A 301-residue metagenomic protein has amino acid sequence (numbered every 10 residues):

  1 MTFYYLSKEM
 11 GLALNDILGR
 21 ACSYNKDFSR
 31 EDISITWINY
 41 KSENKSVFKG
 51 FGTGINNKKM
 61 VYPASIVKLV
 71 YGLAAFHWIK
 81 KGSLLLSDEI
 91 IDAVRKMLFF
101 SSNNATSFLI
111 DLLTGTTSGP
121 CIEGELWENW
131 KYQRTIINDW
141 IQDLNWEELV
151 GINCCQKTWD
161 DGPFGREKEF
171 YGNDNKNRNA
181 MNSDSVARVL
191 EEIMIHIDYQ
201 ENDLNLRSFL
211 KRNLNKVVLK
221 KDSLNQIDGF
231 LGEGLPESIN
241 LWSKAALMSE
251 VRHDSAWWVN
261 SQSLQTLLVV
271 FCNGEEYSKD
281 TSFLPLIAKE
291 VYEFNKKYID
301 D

Functional and structural regions predicted by a protein language model:
T2-D32, E89-D184, E192: Active-site-adjacent helix/loop patches that line small-molecule binding or acyl-intermediate pockets
T2-L18, R30-D32, R178, N182 (+1 more regions): Structured C-terminal helix/loop/strand segments within mature extracytoplasmic catalytic/sensor domains
S29-M60, F76, K80: Short, conserved catalytic-motif segment at the N-terminal edge
K41-E43, Y62, N104-A105, G115-T116 (+5 more regions): Solvent-exposed loop/turn segments at secondary-structure junctions within structured extracellular/periplasmic domains
M60-S65, W130, N179-N182, D280: Aromatic-acidic/polar surface patches that form glycan- and anion
V61-L84, M97, L268: Active-site SXXK
L73-K81, D111, R188-I195, E293: Short glycine/serine- and small hydrophobic-enriched flexible loop segments
